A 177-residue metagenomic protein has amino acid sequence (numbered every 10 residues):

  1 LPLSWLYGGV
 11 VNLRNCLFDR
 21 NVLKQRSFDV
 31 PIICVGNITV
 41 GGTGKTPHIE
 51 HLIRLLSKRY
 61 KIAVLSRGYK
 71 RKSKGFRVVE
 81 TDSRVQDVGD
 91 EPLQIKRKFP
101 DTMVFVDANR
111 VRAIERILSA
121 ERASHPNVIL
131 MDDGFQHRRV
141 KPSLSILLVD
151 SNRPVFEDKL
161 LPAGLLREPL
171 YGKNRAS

Functional and structural regions predicted by a protein language model:
L1, R14-L17, P100-D101: Short amphipathic alpha-helical segments with coiled-coil-like heptad repeat character
L1-V10: Charged, amphipathic alpha-helical linker segments immediately N-terminal to NTP-binding catalytic cores
V11-I38, L52, V128-M131, Q136-P154 (+1 more regions): N-terminal nucleotide/polyanion-binding subdomain common to many enzyme families
N15-T81: Walker A (P-loop) phosphate-binding motif
Y69-S177: Phosphate/Mg2+-binding loops and adjacent switch elements in nucleotide/diphosphate-handling enzyme cores
